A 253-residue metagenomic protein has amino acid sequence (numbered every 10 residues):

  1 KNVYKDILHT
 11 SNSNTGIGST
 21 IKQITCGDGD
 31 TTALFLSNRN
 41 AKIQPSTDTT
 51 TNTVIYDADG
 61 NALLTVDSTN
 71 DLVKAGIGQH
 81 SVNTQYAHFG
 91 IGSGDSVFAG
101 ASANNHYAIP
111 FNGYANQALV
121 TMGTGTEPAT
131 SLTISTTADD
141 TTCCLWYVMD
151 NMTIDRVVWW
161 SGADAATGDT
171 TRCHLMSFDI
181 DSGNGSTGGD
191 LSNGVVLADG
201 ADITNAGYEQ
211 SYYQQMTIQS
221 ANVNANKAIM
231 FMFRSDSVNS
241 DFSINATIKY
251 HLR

Functional and structural regions predicted by a protein language model:
K5-D28, T32-N38, K42-S46, N52-A58 (+11 more regions): Beta-strand-rich, repetitive solenoid scaffolds
T50-N52, D57, I180-D199: Acidic Ser/Thr/Pro-rich low-complexity disordered segments that often serve as glycosylated linkers/stalks around
M152-D164: A short beta-strand element within beta-rich, extracytoplasmic domains of secreted/secretory-pathway proteins
S161-T171, S182-G183, S237-D241: Extended, low-complexity, turn-rich repeat/linker tracts enriched in Gly/Pro/Ser/Thr and Asp/Glu that occur
H174-G183, H251-R253: Short edge-strand/loop segments of extracellular domains
L191-T217: Extracellular carbohydrate recognition and processing domains and analogous Trp-centered ligand-binding platforms
I218-V238: Noncatalytic modules at the cell exterior or secretory-pathway interfaces, chiefly beta-strand-rich lectin/adhesion
R234-R253: C-terminal interaction-tip segments
